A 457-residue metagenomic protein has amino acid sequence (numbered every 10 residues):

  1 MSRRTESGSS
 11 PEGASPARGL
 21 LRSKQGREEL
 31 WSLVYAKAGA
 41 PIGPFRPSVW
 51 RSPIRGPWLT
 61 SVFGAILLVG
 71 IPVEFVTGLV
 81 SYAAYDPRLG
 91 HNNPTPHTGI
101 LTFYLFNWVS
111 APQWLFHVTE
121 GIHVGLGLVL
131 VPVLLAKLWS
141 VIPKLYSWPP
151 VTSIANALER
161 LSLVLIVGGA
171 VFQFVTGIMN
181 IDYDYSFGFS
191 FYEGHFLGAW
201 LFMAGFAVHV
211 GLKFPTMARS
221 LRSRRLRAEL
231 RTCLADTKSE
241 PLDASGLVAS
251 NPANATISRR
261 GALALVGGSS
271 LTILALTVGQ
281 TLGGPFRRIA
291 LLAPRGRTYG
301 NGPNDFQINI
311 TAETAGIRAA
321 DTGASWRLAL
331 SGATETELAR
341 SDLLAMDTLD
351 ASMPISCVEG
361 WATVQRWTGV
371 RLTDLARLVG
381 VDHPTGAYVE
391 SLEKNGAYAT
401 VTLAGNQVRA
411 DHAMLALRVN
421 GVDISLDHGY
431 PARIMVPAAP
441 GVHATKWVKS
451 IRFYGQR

Functional and structural regions predicted by a protein language model:
S2-A293, Y430: Membrane-embedded alpha-helical bundles that constitute the cytochrome b-like, heme-associated redox core of multi-pass
L197, T281-R457: Structured, non-membrane catalytic/scaffold regions adjacent to prosthetic-group chemistry
